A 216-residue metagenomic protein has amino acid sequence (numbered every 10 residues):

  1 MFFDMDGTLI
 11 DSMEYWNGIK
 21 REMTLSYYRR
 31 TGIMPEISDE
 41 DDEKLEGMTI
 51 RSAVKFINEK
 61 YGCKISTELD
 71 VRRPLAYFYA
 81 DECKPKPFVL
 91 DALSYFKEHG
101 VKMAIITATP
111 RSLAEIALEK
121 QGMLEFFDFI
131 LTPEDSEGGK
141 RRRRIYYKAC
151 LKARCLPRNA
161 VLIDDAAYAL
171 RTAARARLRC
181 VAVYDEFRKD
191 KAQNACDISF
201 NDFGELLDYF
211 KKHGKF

Functional and structural regions predicted by a protein language model:
M1, S94-K97, R111, E115-F216: Asp-based, Mg2+/Mn2+-dependent phosphohydrolase catalytic module
M1-L90, Y95: N-terminal helical cap/lid subdomain that shapes the substrate entry/recognition surface in HAD-like hydrolases
L9, P85, M103, L162-I163 (+1 more regions): Conserved SAM-binding loop
D11, K44-M48, C83-P87, A108-T109 (+3 more regions): Residues at secondary-structure transition points
E40-D41, F78-A80, V101, I105 (+2 more regions): Short, contiguous strand/loop micro-motifs
T67-L69, V89, K102, Q121 (+2 more regions): Short, flexible segments with low predicted structural confidence
F78-I105, R111, E115, R143: Short, acidic loop-to-helix structural element flanking the phosphoryl-transfer center in phosphate-processing enzymes
